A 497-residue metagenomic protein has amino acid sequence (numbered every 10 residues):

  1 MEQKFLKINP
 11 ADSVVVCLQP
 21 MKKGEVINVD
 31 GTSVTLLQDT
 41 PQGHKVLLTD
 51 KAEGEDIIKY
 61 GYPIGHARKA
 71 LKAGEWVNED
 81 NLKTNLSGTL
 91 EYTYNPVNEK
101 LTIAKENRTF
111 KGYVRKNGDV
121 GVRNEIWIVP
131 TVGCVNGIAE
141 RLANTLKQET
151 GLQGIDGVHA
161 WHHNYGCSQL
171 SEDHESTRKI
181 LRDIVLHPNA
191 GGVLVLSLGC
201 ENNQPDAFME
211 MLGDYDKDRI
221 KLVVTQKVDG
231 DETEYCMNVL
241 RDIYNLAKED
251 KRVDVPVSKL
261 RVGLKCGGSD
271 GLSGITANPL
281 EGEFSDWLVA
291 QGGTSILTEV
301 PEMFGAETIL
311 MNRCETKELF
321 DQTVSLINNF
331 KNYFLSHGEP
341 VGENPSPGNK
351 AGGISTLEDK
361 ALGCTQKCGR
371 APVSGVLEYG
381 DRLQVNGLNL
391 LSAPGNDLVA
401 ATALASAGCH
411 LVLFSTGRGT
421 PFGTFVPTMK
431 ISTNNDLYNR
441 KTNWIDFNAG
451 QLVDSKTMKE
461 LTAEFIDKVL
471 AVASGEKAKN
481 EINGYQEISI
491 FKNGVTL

Functional and structural regions predicted by a protein language model:
M1-L411, R418-P421, V426-L497: Metallocofactor- and cofactor-centric catalytic cores in central/energy metabolism, strongly enriched
